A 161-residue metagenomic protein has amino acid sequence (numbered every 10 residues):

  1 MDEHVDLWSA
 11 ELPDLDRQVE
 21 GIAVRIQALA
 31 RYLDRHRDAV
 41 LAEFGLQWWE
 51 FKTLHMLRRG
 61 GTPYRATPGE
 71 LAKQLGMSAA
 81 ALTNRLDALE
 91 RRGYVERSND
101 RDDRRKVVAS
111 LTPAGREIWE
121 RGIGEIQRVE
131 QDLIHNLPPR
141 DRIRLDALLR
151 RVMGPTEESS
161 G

Functional and structural regions predicted by a protein language model:
M1-D14, R140-G161: C-terminal regulatory/oligomerization modules of transcriptional regulators
H4, Q18, I22-R25, L29-H36 (+3 more regions): C-terminal ligand-sensing/allosteric alpha-helical core of TetR-family HTH transcriptional regulators
D6, A10, A42, K73 (+1 more regions): Short polybasic/polar patches that bind polyanions
R17, Q27, R31-S78, G161: N-terminal helix-turn-helix DNA-binding core of bacterial DNA-binding proteins
R25, E50-M56, Q74, R85-A88 (+2 more regions): Residue-level recognition of specific faces of alpha-helices
R85-A147: Charged, amphipathic alpha-helical coiled-coil/dimerization segments
